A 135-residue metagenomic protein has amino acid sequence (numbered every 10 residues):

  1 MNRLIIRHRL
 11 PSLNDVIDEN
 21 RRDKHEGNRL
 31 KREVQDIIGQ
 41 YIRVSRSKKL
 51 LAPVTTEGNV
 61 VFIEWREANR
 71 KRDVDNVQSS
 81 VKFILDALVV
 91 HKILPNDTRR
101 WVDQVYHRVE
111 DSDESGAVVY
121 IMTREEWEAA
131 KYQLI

Functional and structural regions predicted by a protein language model:
M1-I135: Catalytic phosphate/metal-binding cores of nucleic-acid and nucleotide-processing enzymes, i.e., regions that mediate
